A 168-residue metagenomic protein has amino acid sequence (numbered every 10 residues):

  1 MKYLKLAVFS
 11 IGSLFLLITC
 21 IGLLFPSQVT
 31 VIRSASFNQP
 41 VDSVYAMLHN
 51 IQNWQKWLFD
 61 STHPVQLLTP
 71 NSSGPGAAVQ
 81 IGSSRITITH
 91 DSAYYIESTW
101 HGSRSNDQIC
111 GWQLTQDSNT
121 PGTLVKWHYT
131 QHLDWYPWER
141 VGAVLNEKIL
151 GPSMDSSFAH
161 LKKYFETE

Functional and structural regions predicted by a protein language model:
K5-T69: Hydrophobic ligand-binding cavity/cleft-lining segments
Q28, G76, A93-Y95, T120-L124: A generic structural signal for beta-strand entry/edge sites
T30-I32, G82-S84, N106-G111: Short, surface-exposed coil-to-beta transition loops
S34-N38, T87, Q113-T115: Generic structural detector for well-ordered beta-strands
P40-W54, I88, I96-S98, V125 (+1 more regions): Hydrophobic pocket/interface hotspot
I51-Y95: Short beta-edge strand/loop motif at the mouth of beta-sheet-based domains
W100-S156, L161-K163, T167: Beta-strand/loop substructures that line and gate deep hydrophobic ligand-binding cavities in soluble
